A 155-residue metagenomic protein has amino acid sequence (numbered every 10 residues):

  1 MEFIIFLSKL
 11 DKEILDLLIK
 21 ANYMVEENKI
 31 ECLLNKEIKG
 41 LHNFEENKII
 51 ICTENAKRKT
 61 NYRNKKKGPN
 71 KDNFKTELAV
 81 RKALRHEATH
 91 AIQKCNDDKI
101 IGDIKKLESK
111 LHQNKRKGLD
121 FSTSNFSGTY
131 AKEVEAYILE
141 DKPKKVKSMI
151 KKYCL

Functional and structural regions predicted by a protein language model:
F6-E26: Zn2+-dependent metallopeptidase catalytic core
L10, T76, V80, L84 (+2 more regions): Stable alpha-helical elements in mature extracytoplasmic
L15, R81, R85, T89 (+1 more regions): Non-transmembrane alpha-helical segments in soluble domains of secreted/periplasmic/extracellular proteins
E26-I38, E45-R58, R63-K65: Juxtacatalytic substrate-recognition/specificity segment
N55-L84: Short pre-active-site segment immediately N-terminal to the catalytic Zn-binding motif
E87-I104: Catalytic Zn2+-binding segment of zinc metalloproteases
D103-L155: Metalloprotease/metallohydrolase-associated module, dominated by Zn2+-dependent proteases
